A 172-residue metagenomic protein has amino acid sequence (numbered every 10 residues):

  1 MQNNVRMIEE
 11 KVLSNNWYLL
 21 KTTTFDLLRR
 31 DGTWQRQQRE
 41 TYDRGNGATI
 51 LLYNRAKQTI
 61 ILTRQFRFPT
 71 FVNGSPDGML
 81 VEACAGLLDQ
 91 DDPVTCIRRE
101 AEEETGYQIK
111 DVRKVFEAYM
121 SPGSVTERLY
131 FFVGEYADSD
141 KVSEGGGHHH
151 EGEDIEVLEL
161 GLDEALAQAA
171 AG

Functional and structural regions predicted by a protein language model:
M1-L13, L20: Catalytic-loop region of hydrolases
N4-E9, R64, P76-M79, K114 (+4 more regions): Nudix hydrolase/Nudix homology domain
L13-K57, F71-V72: Acidic, metal-coordinating catalytic segment for phosphate/diphosphate chemistry, firing primarily on the Nudix
T24-R30, S121-S143: Active-site-adjacent beta-strand/loop module that shapes the phosphate/pyrophosphate-binding cleft
L28-R29, N54-A56, F66, E135-S139 (+1 more regions): Short loop segments at secondary-structure junctions
R39-Y42, T59-R99, K141-E151, I155: Conserved Nudix-box catalytic region and its N-terminal flanking loop in Nudix hydrolases and closely related
V94, T105-V115: Short, structured loop/turn "capping" segments at alpha-beta junctions
